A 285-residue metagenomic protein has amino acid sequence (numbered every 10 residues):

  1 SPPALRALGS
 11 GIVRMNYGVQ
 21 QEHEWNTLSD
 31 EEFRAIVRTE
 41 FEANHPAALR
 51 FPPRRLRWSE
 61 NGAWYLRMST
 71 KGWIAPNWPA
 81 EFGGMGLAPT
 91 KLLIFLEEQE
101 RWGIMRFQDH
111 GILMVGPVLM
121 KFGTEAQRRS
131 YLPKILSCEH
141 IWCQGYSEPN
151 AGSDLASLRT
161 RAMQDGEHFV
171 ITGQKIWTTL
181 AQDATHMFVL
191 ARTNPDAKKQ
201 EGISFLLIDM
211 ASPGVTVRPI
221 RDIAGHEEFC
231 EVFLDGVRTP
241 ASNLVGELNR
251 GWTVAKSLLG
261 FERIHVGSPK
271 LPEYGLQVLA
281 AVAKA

Functional and structural regions predicted by a protein language model:
A4-H110, M120, A126-S137, I141 (+2 more regions): Amphipathic, small/basic residue-rich leader segments at the start of a protein or domain
W25, V215-A285: Glycine-rich beta->alpha junctions and the first turn(s) of the following alpha-helix
G72, P76, F95-E100, L190-A191 (+2 more regions): Short Ser/Thr-interspersed hydrophobic loop/turn segments at strand-loop and sheet-helix junctions that line or gate
L87-A88, D154-A156, L180-A184, K199-G202 (+1 more regions): Short glycine/proline-enriched turns and hinge-like loops at secondary-structure junctions
C138-Y146, L190: A short, Trp-centered hydrophobic/proline-enriched beta-strand micro-motif
A151, I176-A181, I223-A224: Glycine-rich phosphate/pyrophosphate-binding beta-alpha loops
T160-M163: A structural signal for short hydrophobic beta-strand segments in well-ordered beta-sheet cores
H168, T172-R218: A short core secondary-structure module
